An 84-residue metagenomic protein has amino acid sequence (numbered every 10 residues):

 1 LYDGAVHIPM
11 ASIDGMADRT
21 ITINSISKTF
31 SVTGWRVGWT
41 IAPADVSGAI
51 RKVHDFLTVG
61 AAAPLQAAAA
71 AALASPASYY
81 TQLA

Functional and structural regions predicted by a protein language model:
L1-V6: Catalytic PLP-binding core of fold-type I/II PLP enzymes
I8-S12: Rossmann-like dinucleotide-binding domain for NAD(H)/NADP(H)
I13-A84: Conserved core segment of the aminotransferase class I/II
